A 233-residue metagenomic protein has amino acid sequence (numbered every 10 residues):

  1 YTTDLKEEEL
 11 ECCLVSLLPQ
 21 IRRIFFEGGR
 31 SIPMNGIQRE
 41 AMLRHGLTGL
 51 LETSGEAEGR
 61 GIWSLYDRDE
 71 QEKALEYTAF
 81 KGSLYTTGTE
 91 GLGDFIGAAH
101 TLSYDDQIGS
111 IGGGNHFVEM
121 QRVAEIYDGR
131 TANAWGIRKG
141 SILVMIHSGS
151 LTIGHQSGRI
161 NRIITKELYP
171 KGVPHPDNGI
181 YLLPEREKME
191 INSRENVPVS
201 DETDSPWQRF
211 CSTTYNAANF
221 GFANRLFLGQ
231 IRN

Functional and structural regions predicted by a protein language model:
Y1-A134, K139, L151-N233: Glycine-rich, flexible loop motifs
M145-I146: Short hydrophobic beta-strand that contains or immediately precedes a catalytic carboxylate
